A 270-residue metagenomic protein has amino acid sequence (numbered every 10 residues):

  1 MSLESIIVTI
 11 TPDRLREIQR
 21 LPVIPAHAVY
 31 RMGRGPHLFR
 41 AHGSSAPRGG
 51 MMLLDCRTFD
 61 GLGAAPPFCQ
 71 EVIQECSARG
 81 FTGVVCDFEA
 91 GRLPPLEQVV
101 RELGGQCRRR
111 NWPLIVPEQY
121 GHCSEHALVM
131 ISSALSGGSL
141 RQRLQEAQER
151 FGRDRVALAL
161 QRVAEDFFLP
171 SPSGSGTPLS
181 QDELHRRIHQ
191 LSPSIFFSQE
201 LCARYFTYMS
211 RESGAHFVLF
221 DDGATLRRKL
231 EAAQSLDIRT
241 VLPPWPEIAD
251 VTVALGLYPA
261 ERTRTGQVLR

Functional and structural regions predicted by a protein language model:
S2-S139: Chitinase-like catalytic core of GlcNAc-active glycosidases
C69-I73, E97-G104, L140-Q148, L230 (+1 more regions): Generic structural signal for well-ordered alpha-helices, preferentially at hydrophobic/aromatic core positions
C86, V156-L158, A233: Conserved, mostly hydrophobic/aromatic
Q98, W112, L144-P170: Active-site region of glycoside hydrolase catalytic domains
C123-S124, E165-L169, A249-T252: Short catalytic/ligand-binding loop motif for oxyanion handling, primarily in non-cytosolic enzymes, centered on
Q161-R228, E261-R270: Glycan-binding loop/region signatures in secreted carbohydrate-active enzymes
K229, Q234-R270: Acidic/aromatic/glycine-rich contiguous surface patches that form carbohydrate-binding/processing clefts and analogous
